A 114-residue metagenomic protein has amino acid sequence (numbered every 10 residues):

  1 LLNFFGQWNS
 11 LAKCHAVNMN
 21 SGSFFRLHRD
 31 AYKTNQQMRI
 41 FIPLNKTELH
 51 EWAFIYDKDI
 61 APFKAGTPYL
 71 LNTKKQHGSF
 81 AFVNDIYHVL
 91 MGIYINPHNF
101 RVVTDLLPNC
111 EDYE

Functional and structural regions predicted by a protein language model:
L1-S23: Signature of the catalytic double-stranded beta-helix
S10, R26-R39: A short beta-loop-beta micro-motif enriched in histidine and acidic residues
R26-D30, H50-D57, A81, R101-V102: A short secondary-structure junction signal
M38-L44, P68-L70, N84-R101: A short hydrophobic beta-strand segment most commonly corresponding to one strand of the jelly-roll/cupin
P43-K64: A short beta-strand-loop-beta hairpin characteristic of the jelly-roll/cupin
A61-Q76: Conserved metal-binding segment of the jelly-roll/cupin
H77-V83: Asparagine-centered strand-capping/turn motif at beta-strand->loop junctions
N99-Y113: Active-site or metal-binding loop neighborhoods of secreted/extracellular toxin and effector enzymes
